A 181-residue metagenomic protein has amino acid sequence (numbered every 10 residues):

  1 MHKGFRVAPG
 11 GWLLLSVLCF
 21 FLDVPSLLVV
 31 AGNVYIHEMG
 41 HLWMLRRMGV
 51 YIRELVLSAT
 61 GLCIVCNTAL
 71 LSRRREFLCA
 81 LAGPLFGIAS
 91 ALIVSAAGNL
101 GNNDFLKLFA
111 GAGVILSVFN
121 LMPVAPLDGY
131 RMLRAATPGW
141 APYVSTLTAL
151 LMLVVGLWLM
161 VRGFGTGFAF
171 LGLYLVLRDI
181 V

Functional and structural regions predicted by a protein language model:
M1-V181: Hydrophobic transmembrane alpha-helices and their immediate loop junctions in multi-pass integral membrane proteins
